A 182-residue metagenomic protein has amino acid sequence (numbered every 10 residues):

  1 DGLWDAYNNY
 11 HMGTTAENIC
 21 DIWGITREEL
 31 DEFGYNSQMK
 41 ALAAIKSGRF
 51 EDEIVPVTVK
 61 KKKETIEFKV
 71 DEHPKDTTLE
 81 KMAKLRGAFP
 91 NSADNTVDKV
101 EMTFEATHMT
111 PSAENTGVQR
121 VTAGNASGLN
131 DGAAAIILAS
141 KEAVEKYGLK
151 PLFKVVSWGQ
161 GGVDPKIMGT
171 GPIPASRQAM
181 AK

Functional and structural regions predicted by a protein language model:
L3-Y10, D21-G34, V118, T122-A134 (+1 more regions): Active-site pocket-shaping loop/turn-to-helix segments
G13: Short, conserved phosphate-binding/catalytic loop or strand-edge motifs used in phosphoryl-/nucleotidyl-transfer
E29-K141, K146: N-terminal extracellular/periplasmic Venus flytrap/periplasmic-binding protein-like
E145-L149, K166-I167: Extended hydrophobic-aromatic, low-complexity segments
K150-G159: RNase H-like nuclease fold core
